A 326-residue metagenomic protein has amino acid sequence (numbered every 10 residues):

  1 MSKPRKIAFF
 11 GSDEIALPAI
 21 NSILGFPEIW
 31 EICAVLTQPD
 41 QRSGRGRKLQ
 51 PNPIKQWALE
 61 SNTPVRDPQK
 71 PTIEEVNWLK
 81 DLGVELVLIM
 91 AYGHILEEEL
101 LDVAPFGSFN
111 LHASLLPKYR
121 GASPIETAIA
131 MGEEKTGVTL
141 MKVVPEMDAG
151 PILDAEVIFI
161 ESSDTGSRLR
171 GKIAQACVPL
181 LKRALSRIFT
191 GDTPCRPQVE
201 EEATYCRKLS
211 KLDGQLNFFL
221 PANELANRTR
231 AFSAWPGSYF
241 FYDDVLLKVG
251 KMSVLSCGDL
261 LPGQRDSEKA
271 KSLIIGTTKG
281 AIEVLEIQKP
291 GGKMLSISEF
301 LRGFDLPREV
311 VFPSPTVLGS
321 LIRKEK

Functional and structural regions predicted by a protein language model:
M1-R45: N-terminal Rossmann-like dinucleotide-binding module
P4-K6, L86-C206, L212: Donor/substrate-binding cores of folate-linked one-carbon enzymes
K6, Q38, R42-G83: N-terminal glycine-/serine-/threonine-rich beta1-alpha1-beta2 phosphate-ribose binding loop of Rossmann-like
L17, N21-G25, V76-K80, E98 (+1 more regions): Amphipathic, non-transmembrane alpha-helical secondary structure
C33-A34, P64-L82, H94-A113: Internal alpha/beta domain cores that form substrate/cofactor-binding pockets in large enzymes and binding proteins
P64, E85, K135, L246: Residue-level detector of anion-binding/catalytic polar loops
F218-K326: An anion-binding loop in the catalytic cleft
